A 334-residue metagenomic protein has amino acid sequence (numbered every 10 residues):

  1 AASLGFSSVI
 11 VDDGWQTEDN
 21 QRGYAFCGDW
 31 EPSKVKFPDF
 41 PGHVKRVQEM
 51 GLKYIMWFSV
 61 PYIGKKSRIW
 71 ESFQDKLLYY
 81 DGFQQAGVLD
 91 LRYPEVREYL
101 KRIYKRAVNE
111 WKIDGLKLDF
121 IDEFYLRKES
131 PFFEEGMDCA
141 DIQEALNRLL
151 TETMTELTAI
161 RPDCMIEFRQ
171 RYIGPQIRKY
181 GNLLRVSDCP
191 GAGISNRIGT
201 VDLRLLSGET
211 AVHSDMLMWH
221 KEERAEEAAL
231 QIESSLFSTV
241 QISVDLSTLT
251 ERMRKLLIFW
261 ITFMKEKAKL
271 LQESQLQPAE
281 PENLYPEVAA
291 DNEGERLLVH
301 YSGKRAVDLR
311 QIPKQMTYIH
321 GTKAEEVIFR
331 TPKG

Functional and structural regions predicted by a protein language model:
A1-E18, E110-D114: Catalytic domains of carbohydrate-active enzymes, especially glycoside hydrolases
F6-D13, V35-Q84, D163-F168, I173: Glycine-rich, aromatic-flanked loop segments that form ligand/cofactor-binding clefts across common enzyme folds
G14, I121, V240: Flexible loop residues that form catalytic and substrate-binding hotspots at small-molecule/glycan-binding clefts
W15-H43, S67-P94, E123-N147, T153: Aromatic- and acidic-residue-enriched carbohydrate-binding clefts of CAZyme catalytic domains
V35-G42, M50, E95, Y99-R102 (+5 more regions): Generic recognition of stable, solvent-exposed alpha-helical segments in well-folded globular domains
V47, V96-E156, C164-K179, L236: Active-site and adjacent substrate-binding regions of carbohydrate-active enzymes
K53-E110, N196-D202: Active-site-adjacent "subsite" loops/lids of carbohydrate-active enzymes
L149-G334: Active-site-proximal substrate-binding groove within the catalytic cores of carbohydrate-active enzymes
